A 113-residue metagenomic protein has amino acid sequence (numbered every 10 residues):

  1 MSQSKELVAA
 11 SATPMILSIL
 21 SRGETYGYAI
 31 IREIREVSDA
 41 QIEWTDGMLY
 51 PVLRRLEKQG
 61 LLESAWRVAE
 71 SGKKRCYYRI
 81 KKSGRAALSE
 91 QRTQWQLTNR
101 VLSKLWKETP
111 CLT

Functional and structural regions predicted by a protein language model:
S2-E6, W66-R67: Short beta-strand/turn micro-motifs at beta-sheet edges
S4-M48: N-terminal helix-turn-helix DNA-binding core of bacterial DNA-binding proteins
Y50-R55: Short, hydrophobic-biased segments on the C-terminal half of alpha helices that form "recognition helices"
E57-K74, R79: Beta-hairpin "wing" of winged helix-turn-helix
I80-G84: Accessory beta->alpha helical hairpin/"wing" motif in late/C-terminal subdomains of nucleic-acid enzymes
R85-T113: Amphipathic alpha-helical dimerization/coiled-coil segments that flank or bridge DNA-binding/regulatory modules
